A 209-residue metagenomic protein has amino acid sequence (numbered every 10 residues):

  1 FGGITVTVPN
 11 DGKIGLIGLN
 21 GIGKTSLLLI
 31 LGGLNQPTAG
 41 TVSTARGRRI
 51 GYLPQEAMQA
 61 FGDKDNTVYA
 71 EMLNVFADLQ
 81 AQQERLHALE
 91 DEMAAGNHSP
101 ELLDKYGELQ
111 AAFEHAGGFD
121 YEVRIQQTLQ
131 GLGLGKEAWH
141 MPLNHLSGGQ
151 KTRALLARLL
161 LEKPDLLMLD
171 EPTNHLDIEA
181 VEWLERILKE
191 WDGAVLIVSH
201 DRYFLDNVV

Functional and structural regions predicted by a protein language model:
F1-V209: ABC ATP-binding cassette signature C-motif
